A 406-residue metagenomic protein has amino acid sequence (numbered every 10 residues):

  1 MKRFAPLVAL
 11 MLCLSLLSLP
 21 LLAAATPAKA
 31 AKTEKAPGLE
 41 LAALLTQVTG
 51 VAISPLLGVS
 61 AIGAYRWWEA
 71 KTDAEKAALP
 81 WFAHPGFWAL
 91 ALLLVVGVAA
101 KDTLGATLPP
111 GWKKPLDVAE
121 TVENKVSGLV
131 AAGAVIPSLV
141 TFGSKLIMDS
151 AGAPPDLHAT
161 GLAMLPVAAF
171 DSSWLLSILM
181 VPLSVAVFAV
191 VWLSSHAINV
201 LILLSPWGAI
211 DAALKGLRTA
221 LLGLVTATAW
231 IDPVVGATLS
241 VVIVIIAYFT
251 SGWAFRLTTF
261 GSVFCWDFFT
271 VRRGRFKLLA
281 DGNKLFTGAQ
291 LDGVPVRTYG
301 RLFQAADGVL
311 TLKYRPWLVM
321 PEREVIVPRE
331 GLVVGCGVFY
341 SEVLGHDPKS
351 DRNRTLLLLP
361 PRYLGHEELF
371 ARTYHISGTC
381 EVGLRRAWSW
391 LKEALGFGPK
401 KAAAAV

Functional and structural regions predicted by a protein language model:
M1-A25: N-terminal secretory/membrane targeting signals
A24-A159: Membrane-anchoring hydrophobic segments
P27-A31, W67-K76, G143-L179, L183-A186 (+1 more regions): Membrane-interfacial helical/loop segments at transmembrane boundaries in membrane proteins
T103-P109, F142-P154, A197-A209, V244-V271: Juxtamembrane/interface segments at transmembrane-helix termini
V185-L193, V225-G261: Alpha-helical membrane-embedded segments
L221-A227, W266-Y299: Cytosolic juxtamembrane regulatory segments of multi-pass membrane proteins
V294-Y299, A305-L357: Phosphoinositide-binding peripheral membrane targeting modules
V333-V406: Acidic, Ser/Thr- and proline-rich intrinsically disordered linker/docking segments of eukaryotic scaffolds
